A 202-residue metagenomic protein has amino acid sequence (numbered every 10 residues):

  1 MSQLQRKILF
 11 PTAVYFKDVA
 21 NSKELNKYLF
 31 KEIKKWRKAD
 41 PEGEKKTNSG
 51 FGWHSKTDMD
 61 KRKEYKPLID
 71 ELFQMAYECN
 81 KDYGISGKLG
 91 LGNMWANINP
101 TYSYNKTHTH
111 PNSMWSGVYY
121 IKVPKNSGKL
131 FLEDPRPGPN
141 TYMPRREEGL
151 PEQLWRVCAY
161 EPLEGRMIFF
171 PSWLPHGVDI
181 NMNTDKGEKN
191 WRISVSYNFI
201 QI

Functional and structural regions predicted by a protein language model:
M1-S86: Non-heme Fe(II)/2-oxoglutarate
Q5, P11-T12, L91, S127 (+2 more regions): Sequence-level motif detector for i,i+2 pairs with an aromatic at +2
K7-L9, K88, T109-S113, K186-W191: A generic structural micro-feature
K38-D40, H54-P67, P111-N112, D134-M143 (+1 more regions): Short N-terminal helix-initiation segments at or just after the protein's N-terminus
K61-G92, P100-M114, I121-K125: Active-site region of the double-stranded beta-helix
A96-F169, D179, W191, V195: Catalytic core of non-heme Fe(II) oxygenases with the double-stranded beta-helix
G177-I202: C-terminal/domain-terminus segments
